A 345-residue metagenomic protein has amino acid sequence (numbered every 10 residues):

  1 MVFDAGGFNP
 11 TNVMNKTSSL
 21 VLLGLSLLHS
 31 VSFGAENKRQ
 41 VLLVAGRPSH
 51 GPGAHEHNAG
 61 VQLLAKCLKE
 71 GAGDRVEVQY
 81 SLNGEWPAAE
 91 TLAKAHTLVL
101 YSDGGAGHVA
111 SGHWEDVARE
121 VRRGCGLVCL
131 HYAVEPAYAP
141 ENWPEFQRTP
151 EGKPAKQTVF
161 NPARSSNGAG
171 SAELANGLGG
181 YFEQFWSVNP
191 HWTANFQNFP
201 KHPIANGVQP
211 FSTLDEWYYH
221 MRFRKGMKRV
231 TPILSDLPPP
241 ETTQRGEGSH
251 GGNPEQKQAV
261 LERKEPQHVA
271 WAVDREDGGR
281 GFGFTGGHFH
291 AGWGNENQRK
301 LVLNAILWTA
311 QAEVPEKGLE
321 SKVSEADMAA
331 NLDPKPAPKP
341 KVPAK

Functional and structural regions predicted by a protein language model:
V2-A5, V13: Acidic, Ala/Val/Gly-enriched low-complexity intrinsically disordered segments
G6, A35-R39, A45, L63-K66 (+1 more regions): Extracellular ligand-binding/catalytic regions of CAZymes and related secreted enzymes and adhesion modules
T11-S18: Positively charged n-region of N-terminal signal peptides that target proteins for export
S19-S30: Bacterial N-terminal signal peptides
A35-K38, G73, E90-K94, V109 (+4 more regions): Extracellular/periplasmic catalytic domains that process cell-envelope and extracellular macromolecules
L42-V44, P48-A137: Helical hinge/lid and interdomain linker segments adjacent to catalytic or ligand-binding clefts that mediate domain
E77, A175-D277: Catalytic beta-strand/loop cores that center a nucleophilic Ser/Cys/Thr and support acyl-enzyme chemistry
G107-G207: A glycine-rich, often tryptophan-bearing local segment used as a flexible ligand/cofactor-contacting loop or short
